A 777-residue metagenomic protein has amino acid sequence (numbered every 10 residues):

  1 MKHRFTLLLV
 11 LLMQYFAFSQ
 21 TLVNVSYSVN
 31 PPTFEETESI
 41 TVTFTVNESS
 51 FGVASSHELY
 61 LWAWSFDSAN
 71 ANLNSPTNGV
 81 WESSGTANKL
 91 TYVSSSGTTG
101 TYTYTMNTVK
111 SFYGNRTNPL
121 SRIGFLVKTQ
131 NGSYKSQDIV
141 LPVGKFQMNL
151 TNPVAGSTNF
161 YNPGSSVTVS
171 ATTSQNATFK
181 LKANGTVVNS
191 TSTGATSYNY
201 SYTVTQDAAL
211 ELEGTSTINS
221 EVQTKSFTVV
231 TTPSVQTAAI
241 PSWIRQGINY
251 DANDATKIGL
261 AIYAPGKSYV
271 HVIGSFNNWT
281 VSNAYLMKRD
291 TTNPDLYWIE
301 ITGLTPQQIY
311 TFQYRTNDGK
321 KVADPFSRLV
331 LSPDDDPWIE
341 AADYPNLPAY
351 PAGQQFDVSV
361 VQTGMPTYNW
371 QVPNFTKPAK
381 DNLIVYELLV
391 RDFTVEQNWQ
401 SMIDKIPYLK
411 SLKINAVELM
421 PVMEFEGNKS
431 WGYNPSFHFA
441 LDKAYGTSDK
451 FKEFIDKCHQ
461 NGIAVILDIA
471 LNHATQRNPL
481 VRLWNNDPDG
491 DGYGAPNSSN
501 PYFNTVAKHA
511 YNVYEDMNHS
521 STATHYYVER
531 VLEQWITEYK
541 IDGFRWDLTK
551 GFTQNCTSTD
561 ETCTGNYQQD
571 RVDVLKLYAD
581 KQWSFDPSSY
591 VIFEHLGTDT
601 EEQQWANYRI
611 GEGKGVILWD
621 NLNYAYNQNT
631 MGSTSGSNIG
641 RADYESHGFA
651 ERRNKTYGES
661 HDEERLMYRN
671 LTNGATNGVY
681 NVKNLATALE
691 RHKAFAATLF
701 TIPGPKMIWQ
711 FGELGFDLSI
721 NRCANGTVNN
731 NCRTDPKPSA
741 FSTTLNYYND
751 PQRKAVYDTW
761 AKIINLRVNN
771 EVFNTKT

Functional and structural regions predicted by a protein language model:
M1-N24: Bacterial Sec-dependent N-terminal signal peptides
P31-E38, S157-S165, D251-N253: Short, solvent-exposed loop/linker segments at the N-terminal edge of repeated beta-sheet extracellular domains
T41-T43, P163-T172, G259: A short beta-strand segment in extracellular, disulfide-stabilized domains
E58-N115, S192-G194, A252-D254, G259-Q307 (+1 more regions): Aromatic-rich carbohydrate-binding modules that target alpha-glucans
T168, V235-A238, M423-E424, W431-N434 (+5 more regions): Active-site-proximal helices and loops of the catalytic beta/alpha 8
S192-A209: Solvent-exposed segments in extracellular or luminal domains encompassing
V230-V270, A323-N382: Basic K/R-rich, polyanion-interacting modules in nucleoproteins and related proteins
L331-P337, P366-L383, L389-G543, L548-Y567 (+1 more regions): Substrate-binding/active-site clefts of carbohydrate-active enzymes
